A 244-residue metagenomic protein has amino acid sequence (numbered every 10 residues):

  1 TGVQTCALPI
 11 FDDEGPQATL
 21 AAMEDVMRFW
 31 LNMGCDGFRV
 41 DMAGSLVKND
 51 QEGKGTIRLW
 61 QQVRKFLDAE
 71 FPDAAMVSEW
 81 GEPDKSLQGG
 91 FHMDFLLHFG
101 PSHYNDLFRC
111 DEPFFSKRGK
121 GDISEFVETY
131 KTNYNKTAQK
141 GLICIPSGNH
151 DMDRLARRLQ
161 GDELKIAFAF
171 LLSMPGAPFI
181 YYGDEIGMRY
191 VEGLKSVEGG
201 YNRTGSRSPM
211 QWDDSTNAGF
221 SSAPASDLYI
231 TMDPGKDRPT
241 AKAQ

Functional and structural regions predicted by a protein language model:
T1-L8: Short, small-residue-biased leader/transition segments that mark boundaries at the very start of proteins
I10-K85, F108, T137-Q139, C144 (+1 more regions): Active-site neighborhood of glycoside hydrolase catalytic domains
L67, Y134-T137, F170-S173: A short acidic-Thr-Gly-centered motif at the start of a beta-strand
E70, G90, E125, T129 (+2 more regions): Loop/helix patches that line or flank the sugar-binding groove of alpha-linked glycan CAZymes
V77-P113, R189-T204: Substrate-binding cleft/loops of secretory-pathway carbohydrate-active enzymes
S116-Q139: Glycoside hydrolase catalytic-domain groove-lining segments
